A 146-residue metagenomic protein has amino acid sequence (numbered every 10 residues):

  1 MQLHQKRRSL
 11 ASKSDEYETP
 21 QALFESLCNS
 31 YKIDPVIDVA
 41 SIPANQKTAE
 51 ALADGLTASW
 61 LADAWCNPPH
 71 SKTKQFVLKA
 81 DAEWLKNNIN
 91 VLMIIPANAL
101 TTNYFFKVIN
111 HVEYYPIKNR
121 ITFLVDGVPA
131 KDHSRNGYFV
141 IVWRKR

Functional and structural regions predicted by a protein language model:
M1-R146: Class I S-adenosyl-L-methionine-dependent methyltransferase catalytic core
